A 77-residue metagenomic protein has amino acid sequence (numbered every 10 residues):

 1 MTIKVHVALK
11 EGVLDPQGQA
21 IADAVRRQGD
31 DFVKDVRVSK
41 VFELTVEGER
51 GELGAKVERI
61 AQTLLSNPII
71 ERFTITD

Functional and structural regions predicted by a protein language model:
M1-D77: Non-catalytic terminal accessory/regulatory regions of metabolic enzymes
